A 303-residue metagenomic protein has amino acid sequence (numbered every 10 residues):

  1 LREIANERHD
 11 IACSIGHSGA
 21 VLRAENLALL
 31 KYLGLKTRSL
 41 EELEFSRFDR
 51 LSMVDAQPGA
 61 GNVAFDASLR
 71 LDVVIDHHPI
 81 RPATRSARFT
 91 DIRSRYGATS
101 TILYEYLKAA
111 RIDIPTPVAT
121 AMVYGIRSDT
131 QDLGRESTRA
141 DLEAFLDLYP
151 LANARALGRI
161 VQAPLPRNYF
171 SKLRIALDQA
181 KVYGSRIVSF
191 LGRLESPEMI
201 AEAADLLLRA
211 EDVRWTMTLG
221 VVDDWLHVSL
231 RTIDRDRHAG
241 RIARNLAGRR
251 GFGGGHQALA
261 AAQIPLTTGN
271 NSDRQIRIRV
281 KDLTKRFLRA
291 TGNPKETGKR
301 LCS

Functional and structural regions predicted by a protein language model:
L1-D66: N-terminal small/polar loop signature for handling phosphorylated ligands or for N-terminal nucleophile
L1-E25, Q131-S303: Hydrophobic helix-and-loop "lid/oligomerization" segment in the mid-to-C-terminal part of catalytic domains
G16, S52, L71-I75, T90-I92 (+2 more regions): Hydrophobic/aromatic beta-strand patches that form the interior of the parallel beta-sheet core in alpha/beta enzyme
L30-G34, I92-R93, D234-R235: Short, hinge-like loop/turn segments at secondary-structure boundaries
L33, S68-R70, R85-A87: Short, structured coil segments at secondary-structure junctions
V54-A56, A64-R81: A short, gly/pro- and small-residue-rich
H77-L146, K281: Short alpha-helices
